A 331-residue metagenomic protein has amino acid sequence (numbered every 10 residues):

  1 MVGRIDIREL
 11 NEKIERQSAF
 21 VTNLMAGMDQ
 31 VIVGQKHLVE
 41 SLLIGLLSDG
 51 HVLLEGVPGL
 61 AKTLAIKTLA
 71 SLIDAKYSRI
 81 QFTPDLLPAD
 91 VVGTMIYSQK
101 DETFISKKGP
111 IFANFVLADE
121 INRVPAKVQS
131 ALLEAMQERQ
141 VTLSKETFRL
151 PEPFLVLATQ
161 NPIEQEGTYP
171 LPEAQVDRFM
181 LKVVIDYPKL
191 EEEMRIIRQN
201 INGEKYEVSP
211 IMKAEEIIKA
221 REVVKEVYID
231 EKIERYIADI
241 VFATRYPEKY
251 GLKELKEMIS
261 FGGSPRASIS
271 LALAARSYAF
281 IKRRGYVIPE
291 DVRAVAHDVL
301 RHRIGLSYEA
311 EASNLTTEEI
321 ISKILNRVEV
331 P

Functional and structural regions predicted by a protein language model:
M1-I14, P247-P331: C-terminal engagement/docking regions of AAA+ P-loop ATPases
L10-S18, V31, T168, K182-E254 (+4 more regions): Conserved C-terminal "switch" segment of AAA+ ATPases
I14-L60, F242: Pre-Walker A (pre-P-loop) alpha-helix and adjacent loop at the N terminus of AAA/AAA+ ATPase modules, a conserved
S41-I44, Y97-L117, E146: Conserved alpha-helical scaffold flanking the Walker A/P-loop in AAA+ ATPase domains
L46-T83: Walker A/P-loop
V57, V91, T159: P-loop (Walker A) phosphate-binding loop of NTP-binding proteins
S98-E102, E120, V124, V128 (+2 more regions): Canonical AAA+ ATPase core
